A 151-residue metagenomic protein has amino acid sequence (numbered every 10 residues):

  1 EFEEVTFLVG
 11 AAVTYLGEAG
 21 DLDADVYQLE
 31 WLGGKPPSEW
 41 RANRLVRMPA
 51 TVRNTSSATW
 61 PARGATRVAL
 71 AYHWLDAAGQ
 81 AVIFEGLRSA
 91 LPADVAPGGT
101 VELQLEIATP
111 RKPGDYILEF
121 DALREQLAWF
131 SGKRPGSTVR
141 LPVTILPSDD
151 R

Functional and structural regions predicted by a protein language model:
E1-T6, W60-A62, Q126-T138: Beta-sandwich strand segments
G10-R41: Low-complexity, acidic Ser/Thr/Pro/Gly-rich terminal tails and inter-domain linkers that flank the onset of structured
E30-W31, H73-L91: Short beta-strand and strand-turn-strand segments in soluble, beta-rich domains
A50, Y116-L127: Internal, hydrophobic beta-strand segments that form the core of beta-sheet-rich folds
V52-S56: Asparagine-centered strand-capping/turn motif at beta-strand->loop junctions
A62-A69: Short coil-to-beta strand junction motifs in C2/discoidin
A90-V101: Short proline/glycine- and polar residue-rich coil/turn motifs
E106-G114: Short, surface-exposed loop/turn segments at beta-strand-coil junctions that are enriched for proline with nearby
